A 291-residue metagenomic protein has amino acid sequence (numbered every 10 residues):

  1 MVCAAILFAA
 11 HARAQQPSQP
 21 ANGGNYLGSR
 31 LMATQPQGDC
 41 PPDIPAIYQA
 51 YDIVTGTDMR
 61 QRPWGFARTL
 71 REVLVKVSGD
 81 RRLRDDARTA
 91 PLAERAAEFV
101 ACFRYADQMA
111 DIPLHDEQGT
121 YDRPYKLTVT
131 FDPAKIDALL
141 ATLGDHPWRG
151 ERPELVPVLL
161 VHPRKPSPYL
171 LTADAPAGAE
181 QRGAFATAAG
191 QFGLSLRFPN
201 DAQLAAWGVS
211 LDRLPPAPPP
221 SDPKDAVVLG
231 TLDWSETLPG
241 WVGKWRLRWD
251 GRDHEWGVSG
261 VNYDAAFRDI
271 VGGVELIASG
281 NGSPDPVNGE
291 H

Functional and structural regions predicted by a protein language model:
M1-F8: Bacterial N-terminal signal peptides
H11-L31, Q37-C40: Cleaved targeting-peptide boundary
D39-R95, F99, F103-Q108: N-terminal Sec/ER secretory leader and immediately downstream segment of secreted/extracellular precursors
Q49-Y51, T55, Y125-T128, D132-K135 (+1 more regions): Amphipathic beta-strand/beta-sheet edge segments enriched in Tyr/Trp
G65-R68, E72-G79, F131, I136 (+4 more regions): C-terminal/domain-edge helix-coil "capping" segments
F66-P91, P153-D212: N-terminal segment of the mature soluble domain
D86-V158: Signal peptide-directed extracytoplasmic domains
V100-I112, P157-L159, F198-N200, W207-G240: A short, hydrophobic beta-strand-centered structural micro-motif
